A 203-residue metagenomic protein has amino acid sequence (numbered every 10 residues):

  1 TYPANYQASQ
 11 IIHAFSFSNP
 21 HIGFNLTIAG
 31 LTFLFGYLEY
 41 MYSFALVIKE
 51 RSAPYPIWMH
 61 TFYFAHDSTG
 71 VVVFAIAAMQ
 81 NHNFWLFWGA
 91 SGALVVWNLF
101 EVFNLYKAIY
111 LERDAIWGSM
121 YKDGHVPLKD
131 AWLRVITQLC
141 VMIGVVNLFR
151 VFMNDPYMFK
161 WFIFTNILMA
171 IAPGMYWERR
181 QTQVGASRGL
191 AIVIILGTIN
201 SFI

Functional and structural regions predicted by a protein language model:
T1-I203: Alpha-helical membrane-protein topology signature
